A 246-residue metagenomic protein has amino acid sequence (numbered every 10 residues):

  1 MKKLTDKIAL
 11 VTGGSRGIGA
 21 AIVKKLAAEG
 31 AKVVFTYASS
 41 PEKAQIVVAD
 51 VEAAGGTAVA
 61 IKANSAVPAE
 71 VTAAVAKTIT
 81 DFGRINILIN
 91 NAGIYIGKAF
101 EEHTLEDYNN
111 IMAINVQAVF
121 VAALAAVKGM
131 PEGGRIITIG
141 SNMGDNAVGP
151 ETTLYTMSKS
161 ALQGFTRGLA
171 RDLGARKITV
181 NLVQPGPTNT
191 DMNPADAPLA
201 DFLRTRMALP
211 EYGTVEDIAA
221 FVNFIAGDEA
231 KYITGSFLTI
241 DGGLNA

Functional and structural regions predicted by a protein language model:
I8, S15-R16: Conserved glycine-rich cofactor-binding loop
E29-I46: Conserved glycine-rich Rossmann-like NAD(P)H-binding loop of the short-chain dehydrogenase/reductase
A99-F100, T104-N109, L203: Substrate-binding pocket helix/loop in short-chain dehydrogenase/reductase
A123, S158, T166: Active-site helix of classical SDR
K128, R171-D172, K231: Alpha-helical segment proximal to the catalytic Tyr-Lys
N146, N223, T234-A246: Short C-terminal tail/terminal secondary-structure segment of NAD(P)H-dependent dehydrogenase/reductase domains
G174, T179, I233-G235: Short, small/polar-rich loop/turn modules that mediate ligand/substrate recognition or access, typified
